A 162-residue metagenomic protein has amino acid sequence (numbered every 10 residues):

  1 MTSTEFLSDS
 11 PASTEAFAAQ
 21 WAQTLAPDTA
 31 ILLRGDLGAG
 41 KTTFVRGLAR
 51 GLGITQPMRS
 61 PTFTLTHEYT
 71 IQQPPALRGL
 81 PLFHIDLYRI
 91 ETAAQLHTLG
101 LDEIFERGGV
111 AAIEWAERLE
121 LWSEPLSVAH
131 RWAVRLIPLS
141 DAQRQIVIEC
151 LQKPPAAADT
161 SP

Functional and structural regions predicted by a protein language model:
M1-Q20: N-terminal pre-Walker A segment at the start of P-loop NTPase domains
T2-E5, E91-P162: Short phosphate-coordinating micro-motif centered on Lys-Gly-acidic
W21-D28: Phosphate-binding P-loop
I31-L33: Hydrophobic anchor at the beta1->P-loop junction of P-loop NTPases
D36: P-loop (Walker A) phosphate-binding loop of NTP-binding proteins
K41: Conserved lysine of the Walker
I54-Y69: Short beta-strand-centered segment that lines the nucleotide-binding/catalytic pocket of NTP-utilizing
